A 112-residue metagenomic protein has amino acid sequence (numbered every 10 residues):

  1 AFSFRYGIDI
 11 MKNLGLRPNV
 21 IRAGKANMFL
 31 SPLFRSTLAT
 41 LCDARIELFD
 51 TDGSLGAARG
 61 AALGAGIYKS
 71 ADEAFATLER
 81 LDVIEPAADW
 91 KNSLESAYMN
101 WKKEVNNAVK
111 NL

Functional and structural regions predicted by a protein language model:
A1-L112: Glycine/Thr-rich phosphate-binding loops that ligate phosphate moieties of nucleotide and other phosphorylated ligands
